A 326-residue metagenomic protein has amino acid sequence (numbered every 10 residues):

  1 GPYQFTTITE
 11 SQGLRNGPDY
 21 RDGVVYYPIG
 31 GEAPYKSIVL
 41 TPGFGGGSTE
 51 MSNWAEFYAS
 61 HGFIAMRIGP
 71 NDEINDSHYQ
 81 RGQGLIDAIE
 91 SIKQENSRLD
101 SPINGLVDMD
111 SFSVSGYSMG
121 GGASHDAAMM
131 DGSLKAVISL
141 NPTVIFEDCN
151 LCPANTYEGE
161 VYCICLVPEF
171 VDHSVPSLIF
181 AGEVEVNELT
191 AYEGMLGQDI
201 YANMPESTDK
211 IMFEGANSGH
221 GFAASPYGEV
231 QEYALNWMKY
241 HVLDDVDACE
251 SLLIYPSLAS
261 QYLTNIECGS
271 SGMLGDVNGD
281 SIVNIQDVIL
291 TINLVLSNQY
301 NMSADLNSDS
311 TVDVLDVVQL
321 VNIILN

Functional and structural regions predicted by a protein language model:
G1-A33: N-terminal cap/lid segment of alpha/beta-hydrolase-fold proteins
G30-P34, Y79-G122, M130: Gly/Ser-rich "nucleophile elbow"/oxyanion-hole loop immediately N-terminal to the catalytic nucleophile in hydrolases
A33-G43: Short beta-strand element of the alpha/beta-hydrolase
T49-G69: Short amphipathic alpha-helix adjacent to the substrate-entry channel of hydrolases
D126-K135: Conserved hydrolase catalytic core segment
K135-A224: The feature captures the conserved acid-bearing segment of alpha/beta-hydrolase catalytic domains
S207-T208, A216-G272: Alpha/beta-hydrolase-fold serine-hydrolase catalytic core, especially in secreted/extracellular enzymes
C268-N326: Cellulosome-associated attachment modules in secreted, modular CAZymes
